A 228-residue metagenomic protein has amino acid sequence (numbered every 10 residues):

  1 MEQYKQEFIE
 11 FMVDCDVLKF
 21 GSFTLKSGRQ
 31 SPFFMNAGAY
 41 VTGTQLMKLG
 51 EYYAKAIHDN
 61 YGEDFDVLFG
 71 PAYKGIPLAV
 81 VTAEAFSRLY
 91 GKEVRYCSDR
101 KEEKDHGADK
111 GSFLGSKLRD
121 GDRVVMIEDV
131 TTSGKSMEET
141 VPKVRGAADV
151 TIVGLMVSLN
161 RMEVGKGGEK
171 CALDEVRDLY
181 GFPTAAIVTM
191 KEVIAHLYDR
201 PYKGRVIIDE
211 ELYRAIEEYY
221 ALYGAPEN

Functional and structural regions predicted by a protein language model:
M1-I127, T132-N228: PRPP-associated nucleotide enzymes
